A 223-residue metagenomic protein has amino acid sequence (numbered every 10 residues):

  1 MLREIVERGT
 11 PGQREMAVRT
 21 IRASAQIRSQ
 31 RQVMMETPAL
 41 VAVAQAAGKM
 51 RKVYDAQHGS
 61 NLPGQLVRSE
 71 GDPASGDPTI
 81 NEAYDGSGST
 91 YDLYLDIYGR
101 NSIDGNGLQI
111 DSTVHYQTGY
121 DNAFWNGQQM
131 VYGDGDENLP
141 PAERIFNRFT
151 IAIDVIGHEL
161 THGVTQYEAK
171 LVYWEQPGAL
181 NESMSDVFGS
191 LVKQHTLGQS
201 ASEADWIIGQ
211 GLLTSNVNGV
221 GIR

Functional and structural regions predicted by a protein language model:
M1-V155, G163-R223: Zymogen propeptides/activation segments of proteases
E159: Walker B catalytic acidic pair
